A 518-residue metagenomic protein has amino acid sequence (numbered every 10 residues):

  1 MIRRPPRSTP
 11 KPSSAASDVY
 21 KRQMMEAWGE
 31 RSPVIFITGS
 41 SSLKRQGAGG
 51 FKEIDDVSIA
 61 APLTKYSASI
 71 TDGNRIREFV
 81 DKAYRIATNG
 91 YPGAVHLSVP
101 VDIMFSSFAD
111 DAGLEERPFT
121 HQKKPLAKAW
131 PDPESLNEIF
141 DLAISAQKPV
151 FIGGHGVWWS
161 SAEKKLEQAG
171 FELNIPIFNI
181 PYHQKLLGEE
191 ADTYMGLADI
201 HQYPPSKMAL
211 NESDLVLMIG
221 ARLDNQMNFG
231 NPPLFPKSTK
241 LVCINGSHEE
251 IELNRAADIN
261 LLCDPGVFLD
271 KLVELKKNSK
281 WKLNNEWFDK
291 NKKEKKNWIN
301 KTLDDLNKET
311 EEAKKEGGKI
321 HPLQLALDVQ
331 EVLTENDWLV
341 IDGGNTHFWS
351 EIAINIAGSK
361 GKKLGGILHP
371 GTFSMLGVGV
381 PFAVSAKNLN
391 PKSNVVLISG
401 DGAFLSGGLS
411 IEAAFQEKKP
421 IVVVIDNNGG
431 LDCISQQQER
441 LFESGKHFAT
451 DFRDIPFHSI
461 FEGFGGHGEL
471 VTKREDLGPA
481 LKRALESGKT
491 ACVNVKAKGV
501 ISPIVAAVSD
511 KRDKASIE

Functional and structural regions predicted by a protein language model:
M1-A16, Y20: Single conserved hydrophobic/aromatic residue that forms the stacking wall/gate of nucleotide- or nucleobase-binding
S14-L283, V332-W338, A413, P420-V423 (+2 more regions): N-terminal alpha/beta PP-like core and its mobile active-site loop of ThDP/TPP-dependent enzymes
S14-L43, P204-D224, F348-L431: Thiamine diphosphate
R45, E212, Q416-R512: Thiamine diphosphate
I103-A129, M227, L477-E518: Glycine/aspartate-rich loop-and-adjacent alpha/beta segment that forms the canonical ThDP
E115-D132, N284-E316: Long, charged amphipathic helices and adjacent flexible linkers at domain junctions
K123-K128, H369-F373, E443-F452: A short acidic, glycine-rich active-site loop that binds or catalyzes chemistry on phosphate/adenosine moieties
K295-P381, A386, N390-K392: Active-site diphosphate/adenylate-binding microenvironment
